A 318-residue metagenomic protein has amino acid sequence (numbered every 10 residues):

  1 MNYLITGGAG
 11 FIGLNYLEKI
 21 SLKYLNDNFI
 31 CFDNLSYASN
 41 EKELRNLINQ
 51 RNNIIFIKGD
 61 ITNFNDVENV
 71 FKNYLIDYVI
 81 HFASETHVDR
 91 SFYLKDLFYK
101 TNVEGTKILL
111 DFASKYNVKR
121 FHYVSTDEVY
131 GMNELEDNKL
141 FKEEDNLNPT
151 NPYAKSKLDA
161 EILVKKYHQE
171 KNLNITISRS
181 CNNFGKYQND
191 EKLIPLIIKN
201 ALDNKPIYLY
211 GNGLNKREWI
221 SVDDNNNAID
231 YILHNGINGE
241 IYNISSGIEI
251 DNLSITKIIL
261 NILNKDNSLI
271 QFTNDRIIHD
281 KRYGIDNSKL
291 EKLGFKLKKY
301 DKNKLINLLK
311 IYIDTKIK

Functional and structural regions predicted by a protein language model:
M1-N183: N-terminal Rossmann-like NAD(P)+-binding domain of SDR-like oxidoreductases, especially those catalyzing
G13, T106, K157, D190-I194 (+3 more regions): A structural signal for well-ordered alpha-helical scaffolds and beta->alpha junctions
N40, N49, K72, E134-L135 (+5 more regions): A generic structural signal for secondary-structure junctions that act as hinges or helix/strand caps at the edges
E43, L135-K139, I162-L233, I258-L260: NAD(P)-dependent short-chain dehydrogenase/reductase
G59, A201-K318: C-terminal substrate-binding subdomain of Rossmann-fold SDR/epimerase-dehydratase oxidoreductases
T62, Y93, T101-E104, E144 (+8 more regions): Residue-level signal for the nucleotide or nucleotide-sugar donor/cofactor binding architecture
N65, D77, D89, D96 (+7 more regions): Residues in well-ordered alpha-helical elements
L109, V164, I197, L290-E291: Structural element of the ATP-grasp superfamily
